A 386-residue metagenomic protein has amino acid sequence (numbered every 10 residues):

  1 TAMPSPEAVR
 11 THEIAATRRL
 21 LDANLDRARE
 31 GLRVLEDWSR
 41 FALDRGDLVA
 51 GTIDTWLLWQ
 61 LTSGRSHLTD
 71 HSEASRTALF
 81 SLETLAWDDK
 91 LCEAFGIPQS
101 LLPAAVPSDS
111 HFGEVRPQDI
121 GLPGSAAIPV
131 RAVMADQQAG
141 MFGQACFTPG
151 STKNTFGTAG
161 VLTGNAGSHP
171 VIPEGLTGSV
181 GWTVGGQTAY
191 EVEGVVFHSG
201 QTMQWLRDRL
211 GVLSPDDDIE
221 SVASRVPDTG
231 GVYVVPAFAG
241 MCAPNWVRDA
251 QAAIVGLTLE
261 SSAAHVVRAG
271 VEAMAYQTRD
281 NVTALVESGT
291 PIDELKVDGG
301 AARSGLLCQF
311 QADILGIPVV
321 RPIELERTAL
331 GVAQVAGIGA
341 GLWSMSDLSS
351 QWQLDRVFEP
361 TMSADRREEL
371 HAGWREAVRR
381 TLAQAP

Functional and structural regions predicted by a protein language model:
T1-V49: Structural preference for solvent-exposed beta-strand-turn elements and adjacent flexible terminal/loop segments within
L25-E36, G143-A145, A269, A273-Y276: Proline/glycine-anchored alpha-helix kink/cap motifs
A28, V34, T55-T62: Short, hydrophobic/amphipathic alpha-helical patches that form generic packing surfaces within helical domains
D47, T55-W56, S63-S66, G164-P386: Glycine/Thr-rich phosphate-binding loops that ligate phosphate moieties of nucleotide and other phosphorylated ligands
A50-T52, T155: A structural signal for short, well-ordered beta-strand segments and their strand-loop junctions that often border
S72-Q187, F197-Q201, S214-A223, D228 (+3 more regions): ATP-dependent carbohydrate kinase catalytic cores
